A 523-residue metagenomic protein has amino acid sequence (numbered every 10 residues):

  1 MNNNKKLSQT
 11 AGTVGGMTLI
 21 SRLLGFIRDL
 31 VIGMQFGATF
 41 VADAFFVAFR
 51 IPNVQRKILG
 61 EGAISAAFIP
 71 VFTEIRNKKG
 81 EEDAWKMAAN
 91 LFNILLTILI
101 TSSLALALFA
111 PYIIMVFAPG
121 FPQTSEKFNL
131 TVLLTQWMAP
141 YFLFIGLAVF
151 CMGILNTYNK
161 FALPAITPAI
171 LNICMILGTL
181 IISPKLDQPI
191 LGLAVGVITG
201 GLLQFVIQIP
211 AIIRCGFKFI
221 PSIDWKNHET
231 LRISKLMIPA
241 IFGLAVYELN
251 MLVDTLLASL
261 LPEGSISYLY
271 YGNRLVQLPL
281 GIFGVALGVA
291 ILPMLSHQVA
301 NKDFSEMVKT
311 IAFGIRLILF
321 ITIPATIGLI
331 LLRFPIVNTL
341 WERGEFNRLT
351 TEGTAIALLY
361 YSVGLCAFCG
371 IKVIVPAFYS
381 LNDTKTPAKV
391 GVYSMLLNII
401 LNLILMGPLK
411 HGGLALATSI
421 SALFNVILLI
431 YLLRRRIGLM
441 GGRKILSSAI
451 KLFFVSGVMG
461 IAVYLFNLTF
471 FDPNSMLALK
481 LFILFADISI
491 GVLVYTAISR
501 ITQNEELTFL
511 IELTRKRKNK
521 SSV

Functional and structural regions predicted by a protein language model:
M1-V523: Membrane-embedded alpha-helical bundles of multi-pass transporters/translocases, especially carrier/permease families
